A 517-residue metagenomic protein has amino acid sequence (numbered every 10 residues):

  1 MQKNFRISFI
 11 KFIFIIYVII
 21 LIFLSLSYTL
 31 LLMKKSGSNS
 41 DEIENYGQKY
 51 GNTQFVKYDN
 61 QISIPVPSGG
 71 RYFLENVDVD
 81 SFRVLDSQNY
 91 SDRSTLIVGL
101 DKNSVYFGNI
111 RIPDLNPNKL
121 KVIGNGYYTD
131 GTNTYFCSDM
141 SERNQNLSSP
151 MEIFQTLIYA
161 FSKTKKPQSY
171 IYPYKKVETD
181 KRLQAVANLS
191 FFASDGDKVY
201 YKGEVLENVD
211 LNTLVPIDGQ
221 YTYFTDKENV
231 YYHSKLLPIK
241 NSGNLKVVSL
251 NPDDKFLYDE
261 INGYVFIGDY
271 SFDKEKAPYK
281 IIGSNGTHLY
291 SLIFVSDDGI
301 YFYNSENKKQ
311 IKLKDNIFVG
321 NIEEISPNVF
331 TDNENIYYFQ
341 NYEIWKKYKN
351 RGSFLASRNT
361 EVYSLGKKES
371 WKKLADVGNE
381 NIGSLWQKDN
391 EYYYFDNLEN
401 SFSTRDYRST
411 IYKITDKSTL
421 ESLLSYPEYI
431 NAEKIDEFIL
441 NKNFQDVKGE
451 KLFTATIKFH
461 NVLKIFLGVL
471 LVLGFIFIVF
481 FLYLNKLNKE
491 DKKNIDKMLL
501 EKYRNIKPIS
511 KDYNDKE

Functional and structural regions predicted by a protein language model:
M1-F9, K497-E517: N-terminal Lys/Arg-rich, disordered targeting/topogenic segments
N4-F14, I457-K464: Membrane-water interface of alpha-helical transmembrane segments
F9-L31: Hydrophobic secretory-pathway targeting helix
L24-I476, F481-Y503: Non-catalytic tandem-repeat scaffold regions and their flanking low-complexity/translocation tails
